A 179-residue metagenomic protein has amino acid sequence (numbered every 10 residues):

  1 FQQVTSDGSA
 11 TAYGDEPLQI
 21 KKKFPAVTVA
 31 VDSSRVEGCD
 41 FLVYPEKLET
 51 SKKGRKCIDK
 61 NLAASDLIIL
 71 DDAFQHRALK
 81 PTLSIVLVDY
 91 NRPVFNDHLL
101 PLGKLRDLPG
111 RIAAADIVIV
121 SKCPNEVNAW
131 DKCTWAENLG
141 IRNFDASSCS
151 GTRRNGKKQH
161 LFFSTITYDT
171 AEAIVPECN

Functional and structural regions predicted by a protein language model:
F1-F144, C149: Phosphate/Mg2+-binding loops and adjacent switch elements in nucleotide/diphosphate-handling enzyme cores
S34, I166-D169: Residues that form or immediately flank small-molecule/cofactor binding pockets and catalytic motifs
R111-I112, E177-N179: Short, flexible turn/loop "capping" segments at secondary-structure junctions
V118, A146, G151, Q159-T167: Donor nucleotide-sugar binding/catalytic pocket of nucleotide-sugar-dependent glycosyltransferases
Y168-C178: Acidic anion/phosphate-binding donor-loop and adjacent secondary structure in glycosyltransferase catalytic cores
